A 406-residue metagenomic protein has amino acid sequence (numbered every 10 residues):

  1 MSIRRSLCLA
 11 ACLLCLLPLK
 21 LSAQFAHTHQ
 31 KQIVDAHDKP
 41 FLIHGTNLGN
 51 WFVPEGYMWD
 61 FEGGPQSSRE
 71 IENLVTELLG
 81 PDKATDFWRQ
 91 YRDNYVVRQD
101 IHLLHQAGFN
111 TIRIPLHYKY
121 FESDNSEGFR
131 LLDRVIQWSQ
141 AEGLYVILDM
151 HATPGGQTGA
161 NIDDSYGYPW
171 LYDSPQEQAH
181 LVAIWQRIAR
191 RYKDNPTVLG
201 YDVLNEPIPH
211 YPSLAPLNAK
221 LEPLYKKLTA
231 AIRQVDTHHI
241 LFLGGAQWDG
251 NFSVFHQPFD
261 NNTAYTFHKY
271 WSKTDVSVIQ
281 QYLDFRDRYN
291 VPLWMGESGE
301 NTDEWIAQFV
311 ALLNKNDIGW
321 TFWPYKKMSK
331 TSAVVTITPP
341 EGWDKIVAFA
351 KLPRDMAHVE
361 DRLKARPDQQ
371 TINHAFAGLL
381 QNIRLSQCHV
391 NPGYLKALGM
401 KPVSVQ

Functional and structural regions predicted by a protein language model:
M1-L9: Bacterial N-terminal signal peptides that target proteins for export
R4-R5, D35-H37, V310-N314: A general structural signal for short secondary-structure junctions and capping/turn motifs
L16-P18: N-terminal signal peptide c-region/cleavage motif recognized by signal peptidases
L21-A23: Boundary at the C-terminal end of the N-terminal hydrophobic targeting segment
F25-A26, A179-M328, S332-A350: Extracellular glycoside hydrolase catalytic/binding regions
T28-I43, L48-I240, G245-S253: Active-site mouth of glycoside hydrolases
W305-Q406: Aromatic-rich peripheral "rim/lid" segments of glycoside hydrolase catalytic domains that contact and position glycan
